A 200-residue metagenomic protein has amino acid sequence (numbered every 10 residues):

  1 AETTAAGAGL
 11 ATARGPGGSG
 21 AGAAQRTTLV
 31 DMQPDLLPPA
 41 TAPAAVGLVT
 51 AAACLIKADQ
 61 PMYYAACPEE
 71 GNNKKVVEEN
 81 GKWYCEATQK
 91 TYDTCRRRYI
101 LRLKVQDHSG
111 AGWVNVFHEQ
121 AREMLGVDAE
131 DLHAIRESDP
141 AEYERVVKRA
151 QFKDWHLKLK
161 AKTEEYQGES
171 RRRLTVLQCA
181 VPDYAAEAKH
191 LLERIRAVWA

Functional and structural regions predicted by a protein language model:
A1-A200: Single-stranded nucleic acid-binding proteins centered on OB/S1-type folds and their adjacent low-complexity
